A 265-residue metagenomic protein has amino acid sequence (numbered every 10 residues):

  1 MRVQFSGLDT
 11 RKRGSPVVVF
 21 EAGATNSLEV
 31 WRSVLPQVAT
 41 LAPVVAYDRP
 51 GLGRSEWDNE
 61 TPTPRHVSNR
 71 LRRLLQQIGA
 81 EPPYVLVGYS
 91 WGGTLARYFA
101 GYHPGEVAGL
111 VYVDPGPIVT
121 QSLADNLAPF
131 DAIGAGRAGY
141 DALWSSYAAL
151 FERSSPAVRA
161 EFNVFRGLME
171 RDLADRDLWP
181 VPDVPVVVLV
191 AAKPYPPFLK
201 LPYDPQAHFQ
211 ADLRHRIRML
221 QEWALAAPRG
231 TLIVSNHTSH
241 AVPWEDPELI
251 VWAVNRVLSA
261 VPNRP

Functional and structural regions predicted by a protein language model:
M1-V18, T40-A42, T61, N69 (+6 more regions): Alpha/beta-hydrolase fold catalytic core
R2-R54: Conserved HGGG/HGGXW glycine-rich cap/lid loop of the alpha/beta-hydrolase fold
Q4-S6, A46-V87: Active-site loop/oxyanion-hole signature of alpha/beta-hydrolase fold enzymes
D48, V113-D114, L189: Alpha/beta-hydrolase-fold catalytic nucleophile elbow
E81-A124: Conserved hydrolase catalytic core segment
V111-S146, L150: Flexible "cap/lid" loop of the alpha/beta hydrolase fold
L143-V234: Conserved serine/cysteine hydrolase catalytic core
P228-P265: Catalytic active-site module of serine/aspartate enzymes centered on a nucleophile-bearing elbow/loop
